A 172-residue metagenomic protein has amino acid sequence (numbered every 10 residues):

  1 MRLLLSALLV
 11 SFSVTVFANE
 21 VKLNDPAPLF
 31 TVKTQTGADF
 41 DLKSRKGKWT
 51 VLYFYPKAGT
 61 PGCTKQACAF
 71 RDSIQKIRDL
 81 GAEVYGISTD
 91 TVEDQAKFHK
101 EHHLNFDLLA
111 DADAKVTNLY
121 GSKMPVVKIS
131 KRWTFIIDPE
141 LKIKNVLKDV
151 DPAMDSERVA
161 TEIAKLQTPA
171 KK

Functional and structural regions predicted by a protein language model:
L3-L29: N-proximal helix/coil linker or "cap" segments that precede and/or mark the start of modular domains
A27-P28, W49, K131-W133: Short loop/turn microsegments at loop-to-beta-strand junctions
F30-W49: A short beta-strand-turn-helix
S44-T64: Short active-site neighborhood of thiol/selenol oxidoreductases, capturing the structured segment around
T64-H103, A114-V116: Structural microenvironment flanking redox-active thiols in thiol-disulfide oxidoreductases
N105-F106, M124-F135: Structural micro-motif
D107-D111: Short acidic-hydrophobic, aromatic-tinged amphipathic segments that line or gate anion-handling sites
S130-K172: Thiol-/selenol-based redox modules, centered on thioredoxin-like and closely related oxidoreductase domains
